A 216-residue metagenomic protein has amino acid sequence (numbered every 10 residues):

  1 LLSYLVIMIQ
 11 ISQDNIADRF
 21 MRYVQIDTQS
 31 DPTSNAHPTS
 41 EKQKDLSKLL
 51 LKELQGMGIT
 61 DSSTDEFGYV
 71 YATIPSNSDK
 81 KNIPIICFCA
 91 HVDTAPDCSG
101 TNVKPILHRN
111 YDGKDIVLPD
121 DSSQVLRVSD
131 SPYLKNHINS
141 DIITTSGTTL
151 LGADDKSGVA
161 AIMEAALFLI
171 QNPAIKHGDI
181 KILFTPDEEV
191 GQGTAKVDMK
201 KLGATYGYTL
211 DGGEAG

Functional and structural regions predicted by a protein language model:
L1-I7: Short, Lys/Arg-enriched N-terminal segments with co-localized hydrophobic residues within the first ~10-30 amino acids
M8, R19-R22, R109-V117, D179-L183 (+1 more regions): Short charge-dense sequence patches
Q10-D141: Acidic/His- and Gly-rich active-site-bordering loop/insert found across diverse amide/peptide-bond hydrolases
L134-G216: Acidic/histidine-rich catalytic neighborhood of metal-dependent amide-processing enzymes
